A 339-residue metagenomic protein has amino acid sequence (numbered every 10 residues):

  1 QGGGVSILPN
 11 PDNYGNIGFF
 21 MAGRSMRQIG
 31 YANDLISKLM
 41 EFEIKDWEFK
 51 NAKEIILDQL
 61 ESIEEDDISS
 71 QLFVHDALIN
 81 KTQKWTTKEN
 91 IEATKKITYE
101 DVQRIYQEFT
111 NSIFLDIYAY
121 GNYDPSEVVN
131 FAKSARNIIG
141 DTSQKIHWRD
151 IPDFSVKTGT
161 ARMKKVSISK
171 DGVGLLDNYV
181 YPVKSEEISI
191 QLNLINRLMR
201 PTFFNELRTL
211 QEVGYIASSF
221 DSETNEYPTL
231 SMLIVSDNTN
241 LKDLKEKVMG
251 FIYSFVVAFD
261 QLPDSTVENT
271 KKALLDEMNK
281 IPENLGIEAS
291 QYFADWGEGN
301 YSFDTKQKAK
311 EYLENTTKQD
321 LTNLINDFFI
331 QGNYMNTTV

Functional and structural regions predicted by a protein language model:
Q1-E41, K50-K96, S112-G121, G172-N193 (+2 more regions): M16 family metallopeptidases and their MPP-like homologs
A77, Y99-A135: Non-catalytic, conformational "gating/processing" segments within enzyme and secreted inhibitor domains
D101-Q103, T158-K164, Y215-D221, T322: Glycine-rich, charged/polar anion/phosphate-binding loops that engage phosphate groups from diverse ligands
D101-R104, T316-F329: A short, acidic, amphipathic alpha-helical segment used as a generic capping/interface helix at domain edges
F131-K145: Glycine-centered hinge/linker elements that transmit conformational signals in sensory and ligand-binding systems
N137-G140, M199-F203, M249-S254: C-terminal, active-site-flanking charged/polar segments
D141-T202: His/Glu-based metal-binding/catalytic segments typifying zinc-dependent metallopeptidases
